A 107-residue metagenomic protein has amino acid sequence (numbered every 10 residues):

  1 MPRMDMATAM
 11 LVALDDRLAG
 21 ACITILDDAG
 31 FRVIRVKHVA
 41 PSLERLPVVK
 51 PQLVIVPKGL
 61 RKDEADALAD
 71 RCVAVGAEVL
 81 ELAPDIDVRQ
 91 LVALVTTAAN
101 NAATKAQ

Functional and structural regions predicted by a protein language model:
M1-L18, I23, D66, A74-V75 (+1 more regions): Non-catalytic signal-transmission and effector/linker regions of two-component phosphorelay proteins
L11-A13, V54-P57, L80-A83: Conserved beta-strand segments of the P-loop GTPase G domain that flank and frequently precede/overlap
T24-L26, R45: Alpha-helical interaction/dimerization surfaces of two-component signaling modules
G30-H38: Short hydrophobic/Thr-rich beta-strand motif most characteristic of the beta2 strand and flanking loop of CheY-like
V33, E78-V79: Hydrophobic beta-strand scaffold residues
K37-L53: Acidic, metal-coordinating helix/loop segments flanking the phosphotransfer/catalytic sites of two-component signaling
S42, V56-C72: Conserved phosphotransfer microenvironments
P47-V49, R71-E78: Conserved phosphotransfer cores of two-component systems
